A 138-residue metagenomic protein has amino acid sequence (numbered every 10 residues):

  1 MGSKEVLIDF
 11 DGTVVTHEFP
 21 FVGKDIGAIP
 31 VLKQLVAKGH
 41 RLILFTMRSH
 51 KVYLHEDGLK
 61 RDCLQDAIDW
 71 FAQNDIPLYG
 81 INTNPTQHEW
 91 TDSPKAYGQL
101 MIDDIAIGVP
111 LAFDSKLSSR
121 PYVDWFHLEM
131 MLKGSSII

Functional and structural regions predicted by a protein language model:
M1-I138: HAD-like aspartate-dependent phosphatase fold
